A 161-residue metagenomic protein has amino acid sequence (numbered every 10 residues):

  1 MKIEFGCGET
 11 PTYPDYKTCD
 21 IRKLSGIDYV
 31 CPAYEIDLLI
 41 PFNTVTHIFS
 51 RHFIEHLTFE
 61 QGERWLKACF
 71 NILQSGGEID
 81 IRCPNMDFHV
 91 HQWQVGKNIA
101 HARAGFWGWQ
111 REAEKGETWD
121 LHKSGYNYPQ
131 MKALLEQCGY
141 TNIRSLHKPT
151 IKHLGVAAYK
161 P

Functional and structural regions predicted by a protein language model:
K2-H91, V156-K160: Conserved SAM-binding loop
F59-Q74, E78-P161: S-adenosyl-L-methionine-dependent methyltransferase catalytic module, highlighting the catalytic core
